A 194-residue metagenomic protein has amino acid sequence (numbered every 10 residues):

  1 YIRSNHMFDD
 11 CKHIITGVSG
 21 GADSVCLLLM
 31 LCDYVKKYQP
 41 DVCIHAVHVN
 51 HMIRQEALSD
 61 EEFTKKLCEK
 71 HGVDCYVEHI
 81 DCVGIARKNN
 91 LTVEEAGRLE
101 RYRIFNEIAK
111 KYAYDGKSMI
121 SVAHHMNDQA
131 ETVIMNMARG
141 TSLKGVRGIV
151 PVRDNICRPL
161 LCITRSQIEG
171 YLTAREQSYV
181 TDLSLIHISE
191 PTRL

Functional and structural regions predicted by a protein language model:
Y1-V18, A22-L185, S189: Core alpha/beta nucleotide-donor-binding catalytic domains of modification enzymes
E190-L194: Short "domain-exit" segments at the C-terminal end of structured domains
